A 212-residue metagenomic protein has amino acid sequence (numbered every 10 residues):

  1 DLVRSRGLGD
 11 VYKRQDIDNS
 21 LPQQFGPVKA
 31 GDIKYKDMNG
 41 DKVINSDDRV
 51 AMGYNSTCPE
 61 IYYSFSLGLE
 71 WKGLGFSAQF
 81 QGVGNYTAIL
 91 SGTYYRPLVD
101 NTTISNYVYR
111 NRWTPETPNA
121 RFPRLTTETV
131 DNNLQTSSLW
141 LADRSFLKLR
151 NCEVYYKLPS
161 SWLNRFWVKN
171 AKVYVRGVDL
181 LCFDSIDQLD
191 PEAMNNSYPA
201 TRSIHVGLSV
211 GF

Functional and structural regions predicted by a protein language model:
D1-Y12: Single conserved hydrophobic/aromatic residue that forms the stacking wall/gate of nucleotide- or nucleobase-binding
S5-R6, I33-E60, S91-T102, F122-E153 (+1 more regions): Outer-membrane beta-barrel domain signature, especially the mid-to-C-terminal portions of large Gram-negative OMP
N19-S20, A30, V83-K172, G177: Extracytoplasmic gating/loop element in the C-terminal half of outer-membrane beta-barrel translocons and assembly
I61, K72-L74, S145, W167-A171 (+1 more regions): Outer-envelope beta-barrel architecture signal
E70, Q81-V83, R176-L180, G211: Outer-membrane beta-barrel pore domains and translocons
G73-S77, S161-W162: Repeated loop/turn-to-beta-strand initiation elements of outer-membrane beta-barrel proteins
A78, V173-V175, L208: Membrane-embedded beta-strand positions of outer-membrane beta-barrel proteins
Y156, A200-F212: Outer-membrane beta-barrel "beta-signal"
